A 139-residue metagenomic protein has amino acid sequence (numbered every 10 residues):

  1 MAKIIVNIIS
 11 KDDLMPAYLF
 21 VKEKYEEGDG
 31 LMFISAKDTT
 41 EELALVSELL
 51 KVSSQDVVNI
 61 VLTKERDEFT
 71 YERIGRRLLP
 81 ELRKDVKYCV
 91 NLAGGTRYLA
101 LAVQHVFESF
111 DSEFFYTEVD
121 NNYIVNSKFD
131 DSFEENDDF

Functional and structural regions predicted by a protein language model:
M1-Y88, Y98-F139: Long, low-complexity, Lys/Arg-enriched
C89-A93: Extended hydrophobic secondary-structure segments that form protein cores and membrane-embedded regions
